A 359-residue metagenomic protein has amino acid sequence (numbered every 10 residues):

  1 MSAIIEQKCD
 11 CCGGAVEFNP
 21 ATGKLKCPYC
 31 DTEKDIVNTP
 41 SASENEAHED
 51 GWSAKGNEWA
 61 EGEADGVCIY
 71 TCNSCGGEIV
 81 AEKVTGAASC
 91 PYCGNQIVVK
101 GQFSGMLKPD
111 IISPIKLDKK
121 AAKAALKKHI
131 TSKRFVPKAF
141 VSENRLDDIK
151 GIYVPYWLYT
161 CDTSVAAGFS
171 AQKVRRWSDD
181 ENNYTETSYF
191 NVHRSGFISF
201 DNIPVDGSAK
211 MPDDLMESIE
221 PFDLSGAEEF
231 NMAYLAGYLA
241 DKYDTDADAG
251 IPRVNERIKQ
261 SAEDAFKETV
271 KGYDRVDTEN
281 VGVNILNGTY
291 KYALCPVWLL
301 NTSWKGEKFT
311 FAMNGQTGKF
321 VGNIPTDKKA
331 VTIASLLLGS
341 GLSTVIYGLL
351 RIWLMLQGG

Functional and structural regions predicted by a protein language model:
I4-E6, T22-K24, D65-I69, A87: Residues immediately within or flanking Cys/His clusters that coordinate Zn2+ in small zinc-binding modules
C9-C12, C27-C30, C72-C75, C90-C93: Short cysteine-rich clusters marking metal-coordination/redox-active sites
G14-E17, D35, V80, V98: Short functional micro-motifs and their immediate structural scaffolds
A21-K26, T39-E46, K83-S89, Q102-K108: Short cysteine/histidine-rich zinc-coordinating motifs and their immediately flanking basic loops
D31-N38, G94-G101: Short Cys/His-rich micro-motifs in 6-15 aa windows
G105-S303, L350-M355, G359: Charged, low-complexity helical/coil segments in non-catalytic cytosolic or luminal regions
C295-N323: Extended, hydrophilic extramembrane loops/domains of integral membrane proteins
T332-R351: Final/C-terminal transmembrane alpha-helix of multipass membrane proteins
